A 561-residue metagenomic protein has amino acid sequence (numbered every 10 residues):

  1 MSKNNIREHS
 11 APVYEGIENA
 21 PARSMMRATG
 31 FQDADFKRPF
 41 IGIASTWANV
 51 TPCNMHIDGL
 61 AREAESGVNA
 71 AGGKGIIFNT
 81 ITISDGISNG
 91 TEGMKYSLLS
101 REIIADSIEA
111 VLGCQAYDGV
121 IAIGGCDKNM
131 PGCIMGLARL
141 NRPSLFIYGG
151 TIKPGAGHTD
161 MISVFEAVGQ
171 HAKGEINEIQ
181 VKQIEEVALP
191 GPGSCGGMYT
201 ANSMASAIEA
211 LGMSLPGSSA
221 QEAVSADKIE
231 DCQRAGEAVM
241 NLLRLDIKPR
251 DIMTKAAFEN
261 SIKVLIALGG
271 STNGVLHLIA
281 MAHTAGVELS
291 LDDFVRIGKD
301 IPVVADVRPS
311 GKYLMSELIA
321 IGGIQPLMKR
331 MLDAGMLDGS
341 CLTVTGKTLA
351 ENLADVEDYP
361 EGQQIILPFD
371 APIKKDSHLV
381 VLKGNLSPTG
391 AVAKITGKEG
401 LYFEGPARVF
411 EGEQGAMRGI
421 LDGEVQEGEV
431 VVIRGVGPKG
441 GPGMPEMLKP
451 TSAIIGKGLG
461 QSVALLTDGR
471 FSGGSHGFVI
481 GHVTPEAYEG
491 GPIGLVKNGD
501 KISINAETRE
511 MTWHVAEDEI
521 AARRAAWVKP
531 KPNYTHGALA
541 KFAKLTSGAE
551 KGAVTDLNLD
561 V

Functional and structural regions predicted by a protein language model:
S2-M55, L60-I81, G86-I87, E92-S97 (+3 more regions): Catalytic or ion-coupling anion/metal-binding cores of large enzyme and transporter domains
S97-D106: Glycine-rich, highly charged phosphate/nucleotide-binding loops
L112-C133, L145-Y148: A short, small-residue-rich loop immediately preceding and capping a beta-strand
